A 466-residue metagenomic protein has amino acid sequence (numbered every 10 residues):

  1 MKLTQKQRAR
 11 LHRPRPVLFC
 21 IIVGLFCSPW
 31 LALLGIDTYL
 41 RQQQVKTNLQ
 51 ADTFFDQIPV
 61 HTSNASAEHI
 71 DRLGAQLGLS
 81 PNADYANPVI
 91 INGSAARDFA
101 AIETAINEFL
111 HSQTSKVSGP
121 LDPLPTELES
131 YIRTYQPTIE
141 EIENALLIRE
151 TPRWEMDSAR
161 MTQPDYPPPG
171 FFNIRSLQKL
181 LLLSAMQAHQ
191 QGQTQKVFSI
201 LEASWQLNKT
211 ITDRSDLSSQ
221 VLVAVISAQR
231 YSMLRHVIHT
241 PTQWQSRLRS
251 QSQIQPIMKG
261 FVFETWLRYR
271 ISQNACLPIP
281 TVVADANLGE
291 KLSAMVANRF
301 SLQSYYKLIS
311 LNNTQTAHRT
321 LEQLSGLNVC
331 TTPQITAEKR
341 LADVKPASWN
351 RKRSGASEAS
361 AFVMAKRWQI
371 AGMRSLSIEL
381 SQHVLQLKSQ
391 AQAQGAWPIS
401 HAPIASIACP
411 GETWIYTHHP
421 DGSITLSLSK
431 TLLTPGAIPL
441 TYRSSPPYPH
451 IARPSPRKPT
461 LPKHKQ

Functional and structural regions predicted by a protein language model:
K2-Q466: Short acidic linear motifs
